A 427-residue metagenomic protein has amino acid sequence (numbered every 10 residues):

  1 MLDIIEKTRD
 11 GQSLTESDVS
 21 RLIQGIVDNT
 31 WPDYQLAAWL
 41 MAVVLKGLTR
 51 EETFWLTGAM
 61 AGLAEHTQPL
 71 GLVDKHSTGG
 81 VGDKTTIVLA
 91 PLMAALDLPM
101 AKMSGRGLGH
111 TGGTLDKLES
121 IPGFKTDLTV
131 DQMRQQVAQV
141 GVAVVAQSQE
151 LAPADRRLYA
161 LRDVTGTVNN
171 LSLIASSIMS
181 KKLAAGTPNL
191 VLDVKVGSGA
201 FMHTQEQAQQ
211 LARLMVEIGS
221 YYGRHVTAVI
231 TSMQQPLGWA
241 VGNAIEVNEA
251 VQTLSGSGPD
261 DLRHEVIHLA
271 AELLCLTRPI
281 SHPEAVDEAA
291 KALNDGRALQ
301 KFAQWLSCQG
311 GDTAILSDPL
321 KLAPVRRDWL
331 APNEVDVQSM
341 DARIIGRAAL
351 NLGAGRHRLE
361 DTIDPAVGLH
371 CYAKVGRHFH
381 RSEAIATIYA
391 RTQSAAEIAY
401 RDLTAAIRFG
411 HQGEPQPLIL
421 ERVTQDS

Functional and structural regions predicted by a protein language model:
M1-G82, A95, I121, S255 (+3 more regions): Acidic, glycine/proline-rich low-complexity segments that act as flexible tails and inter-domain linkers
S13-T15, I26, T67, L72 (+4 more regions): Well-ordered secondary-structure scaffolds
L45, I87-A101, K181-G186, Y221-Y222 (+1 more regions): Alpha-helix C-terminal capping segments
G71-H110: Glycine/serine-rich anion-binding loops at beta->alpha junctions that coordinate negatively charged ligand groups
T86, S104, T111-D116, S148 (+4 more regions): Short acidic, glycine/serine/threonine-rich loops at helix termini
M103, V137, V145-S148, I178 (+2 more regions): Short beta-strand segments
K117-A143, R213-G223: A glycine-rich helix N-cap at a beta->alpha junction
A138-N189: Phosphate/diphosphate-binding glycine-rich loops and adjacent basic-rich segments that engage nucleotide
